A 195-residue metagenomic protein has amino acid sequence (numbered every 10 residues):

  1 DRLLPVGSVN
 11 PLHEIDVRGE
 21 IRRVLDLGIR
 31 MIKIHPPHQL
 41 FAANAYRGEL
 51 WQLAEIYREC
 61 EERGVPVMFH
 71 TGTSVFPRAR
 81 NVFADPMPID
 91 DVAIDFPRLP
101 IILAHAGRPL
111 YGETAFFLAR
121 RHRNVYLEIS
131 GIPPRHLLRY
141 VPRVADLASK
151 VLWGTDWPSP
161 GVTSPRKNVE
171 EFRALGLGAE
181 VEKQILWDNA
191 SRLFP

Functional and structural regions predicted by a protein language model:
D1-V75, R121: Active-site gating/metal-coordination segments in enzymes
L4-G7, I32-I34, V67-F69, I101-A104 (+2 more regions): Hydrophobic faces of well-ordered beta-strands that scaffold small-molecule active sites in alpha/beta enzyme cores
P11-I15, Q39-F41, T73-P77, G107-T114 (+2 more regions): Active-site environment of divalent metal-dependent phosphoester hydrolases
R22-R23, L27, D146-K150, T163-P195: Mid-to-C-terminal alpha-helical segments outside catalytic/metal-binding sites
V24, I32, C60, H105 (+5 more regions): Conserved, mostly hydrophobic/aromatic
D26-M31, E62-P66, D95-L99, A119-Y126 (+1 more regions): Glycine-enriched alpha-helix->loop->beta-strand junction motifs that scaffold or abut catalytic
A79-M87, Y111-R120, L137-A145, G161-R173: Histidine/acidic-residue-rich catalytic or RNA/ligand-binding cores of hydrolases and nuclease-related proteins
P109, S130-Y140, E182-P195: C-terminal helical cap
